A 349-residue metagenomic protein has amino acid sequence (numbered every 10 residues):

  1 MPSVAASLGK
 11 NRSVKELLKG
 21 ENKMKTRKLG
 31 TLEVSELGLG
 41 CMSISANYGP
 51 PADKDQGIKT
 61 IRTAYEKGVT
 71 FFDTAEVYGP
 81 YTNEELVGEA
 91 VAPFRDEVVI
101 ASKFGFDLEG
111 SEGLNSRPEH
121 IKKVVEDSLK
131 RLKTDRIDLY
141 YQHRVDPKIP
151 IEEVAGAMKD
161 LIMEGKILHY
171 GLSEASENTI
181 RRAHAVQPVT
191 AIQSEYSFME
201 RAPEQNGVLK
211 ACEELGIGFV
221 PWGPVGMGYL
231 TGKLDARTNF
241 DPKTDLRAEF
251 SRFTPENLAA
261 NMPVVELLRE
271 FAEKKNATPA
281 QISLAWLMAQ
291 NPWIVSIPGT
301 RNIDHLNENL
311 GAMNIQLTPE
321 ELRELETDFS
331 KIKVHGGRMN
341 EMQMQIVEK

Functional and structural regions predicted by a protein language model:
N11-V98: N-terminal binding-site loop/beta-alpha segment at the start of enzyme catalytic domains that lines or forms
E33, G88-V99, L129-K133, I162 (+1 more regions): Acidic (Asp/Glu)-rich catalytic clusters
L39-C41, T74, L139-Q142, L172 (+2 more regions): Conserved beta-strand positions
S43-Y48, D107-G113, H305-E308: A short acidic, helix-capping loop that chelates divalent metal ions and anchors anionic groups
P51-A64, S116-R131, S176-R181: Short, acidic/polar
L129-K148: Active-site groove signature of glycoside hydrolases
I149-D328, I332, M342-K349: Beta/alpha (TIM)-barrel catalytic core signal, keyed to glycine-rich beta->alpha loops juxtaposed to Asp/Glu that bind
